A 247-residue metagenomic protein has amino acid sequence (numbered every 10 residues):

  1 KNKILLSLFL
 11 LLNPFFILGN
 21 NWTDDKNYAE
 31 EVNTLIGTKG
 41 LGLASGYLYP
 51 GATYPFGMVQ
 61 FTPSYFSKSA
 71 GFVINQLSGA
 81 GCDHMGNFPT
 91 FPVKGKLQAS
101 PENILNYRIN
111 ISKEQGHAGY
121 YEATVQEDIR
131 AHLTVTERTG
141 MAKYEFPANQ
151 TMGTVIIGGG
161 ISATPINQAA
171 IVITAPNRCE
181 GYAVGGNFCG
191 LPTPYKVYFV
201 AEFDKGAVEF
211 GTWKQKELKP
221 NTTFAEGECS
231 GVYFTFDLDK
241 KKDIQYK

Functional and structural regions predicted by a protein language model:
K1-T23: Bacterial Sec-dependent N-terminal signal peptides
N21-K247: Accessory carbohydrate-recognition regions in carbohydrate-active enzymes
